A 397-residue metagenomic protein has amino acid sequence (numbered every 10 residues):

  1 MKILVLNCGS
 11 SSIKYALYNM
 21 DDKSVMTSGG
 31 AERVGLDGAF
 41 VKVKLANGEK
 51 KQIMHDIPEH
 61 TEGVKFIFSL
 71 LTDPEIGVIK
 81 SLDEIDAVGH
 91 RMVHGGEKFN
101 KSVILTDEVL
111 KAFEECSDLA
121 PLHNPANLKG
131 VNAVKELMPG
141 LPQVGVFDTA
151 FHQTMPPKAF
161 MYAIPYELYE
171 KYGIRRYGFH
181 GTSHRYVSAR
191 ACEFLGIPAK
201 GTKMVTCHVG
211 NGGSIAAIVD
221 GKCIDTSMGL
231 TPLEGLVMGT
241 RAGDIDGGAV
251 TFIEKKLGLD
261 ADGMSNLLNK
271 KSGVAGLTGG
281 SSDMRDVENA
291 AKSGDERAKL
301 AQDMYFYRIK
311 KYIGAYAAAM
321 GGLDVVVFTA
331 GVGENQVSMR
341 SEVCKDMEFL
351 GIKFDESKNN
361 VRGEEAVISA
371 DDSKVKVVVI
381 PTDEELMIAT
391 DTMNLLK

Functional and structural regions predicted by a protein language model:
M1-L4: Extreme N-terminal starter segment of soluble prokaryotic enzymes
S12-P58, G229: Short glycine-rich, Thr/Ser-proximal phosphate-binding strand/loop in the N-terminal lobe of ATP-dependent enzymes
L70-I85, A191-P198, I313-D324: Phosphate/pyrophosphate-binding loops at sites that engage ATP/ADP/AMP, CoA/4′-phosphopantetheine, polyphosphate
L71, E75-H123, V144, F151-A159: Short beta-strand-loop/turn "lid" adjacent to the catalytic site in phosphate-handling enzymes
F151-K256: Glycine-rich phosphate-binding loop of actin/hexokinase-like ATP-binding domains
V219, D225-D260, N266, A330-V361: Catalytic phosphate/nucleotide-handling subdomain of diverse soluble enzymes
N266, G273-L277, M284-A319: Adenine-nucleotide phosphate-binding core of ATP-dependent small-molecule kinases
K299, D303-A319, L323, V327 (+1 more regions): Internal helix-turn-beta structural module
